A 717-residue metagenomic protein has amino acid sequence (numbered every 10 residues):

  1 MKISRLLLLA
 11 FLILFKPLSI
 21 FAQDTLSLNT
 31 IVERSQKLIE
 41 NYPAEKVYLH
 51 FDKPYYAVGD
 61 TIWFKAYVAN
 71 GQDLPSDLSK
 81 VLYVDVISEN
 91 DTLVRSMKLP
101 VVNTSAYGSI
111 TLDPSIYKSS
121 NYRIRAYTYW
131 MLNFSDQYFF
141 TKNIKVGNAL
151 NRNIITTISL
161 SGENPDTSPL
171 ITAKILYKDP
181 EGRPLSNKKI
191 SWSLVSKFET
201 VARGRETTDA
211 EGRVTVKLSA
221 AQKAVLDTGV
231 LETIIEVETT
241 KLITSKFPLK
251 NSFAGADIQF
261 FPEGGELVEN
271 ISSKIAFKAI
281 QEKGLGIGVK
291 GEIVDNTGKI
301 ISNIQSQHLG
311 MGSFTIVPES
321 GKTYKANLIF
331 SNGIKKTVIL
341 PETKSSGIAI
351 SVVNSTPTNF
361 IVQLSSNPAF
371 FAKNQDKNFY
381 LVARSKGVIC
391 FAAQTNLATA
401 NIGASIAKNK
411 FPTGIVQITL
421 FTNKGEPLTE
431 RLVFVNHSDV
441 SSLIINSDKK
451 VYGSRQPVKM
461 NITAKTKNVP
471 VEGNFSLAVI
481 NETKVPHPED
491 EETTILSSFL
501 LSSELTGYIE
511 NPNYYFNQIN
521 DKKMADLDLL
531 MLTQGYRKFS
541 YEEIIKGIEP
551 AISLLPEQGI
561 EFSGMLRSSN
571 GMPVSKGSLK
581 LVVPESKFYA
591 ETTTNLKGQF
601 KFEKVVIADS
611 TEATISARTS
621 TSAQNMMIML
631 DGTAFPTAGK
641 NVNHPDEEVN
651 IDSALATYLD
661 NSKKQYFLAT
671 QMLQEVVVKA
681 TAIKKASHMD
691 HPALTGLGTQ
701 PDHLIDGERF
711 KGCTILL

Functional and structural regions predicted by a protein language model:
M1-T30: Bacterial Sec-dependent N-terminal signal peptides
D24-E45, H50, Y56-A57, F64-P100 (+5 more regions): Contiguous segments within soluble domain cores/interaction surfaces
S35-Y42, K53, A57, D77 (+19 more regions): Surface-exposed, low-complexity/disordered segments and acidic/polar micro-motifs at processing/linker regions
A66, M97-L112, I175, T208-L218 (+5 more regions): Glycine-centered loop-to-beta-strand initiation motif
V81-Y83, L93-N103, V201-E211, I300-G310 (+5 more regions): Solvent-exposed serine/threonine-rich low-complexity stretches and specific carbohydrate-binding patches
Y83-V94, S191-R205, G291-N303, A383-V388 (+3 more regions): Short amphipathic beta-strand segments in non-cytosolic proteins
I124, L231-T233, Y324-A326, V416 (+1 more regions): Hydrophobic beta-strand segments within extracellular beta-sandwich modules
